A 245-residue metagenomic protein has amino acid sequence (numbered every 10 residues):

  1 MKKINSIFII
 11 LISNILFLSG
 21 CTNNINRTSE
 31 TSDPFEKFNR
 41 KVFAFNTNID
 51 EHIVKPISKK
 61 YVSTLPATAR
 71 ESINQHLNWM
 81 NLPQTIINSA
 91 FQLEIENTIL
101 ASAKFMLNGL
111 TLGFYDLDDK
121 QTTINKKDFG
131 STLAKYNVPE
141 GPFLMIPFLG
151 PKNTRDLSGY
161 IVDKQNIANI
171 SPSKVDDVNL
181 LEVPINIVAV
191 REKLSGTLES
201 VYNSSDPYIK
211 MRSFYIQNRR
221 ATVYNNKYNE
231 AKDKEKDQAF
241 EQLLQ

Functional and structural regions predicted by a protein language model:
M1-F8: Bacterial N-terminal signal peptides that target proteins for export
I9-F17: Bacterial N-terminal signal peptides
R27-S32: Short, low-complexity, disordered segments immediately C-terminal to signal peptides in bacterial exported proteins
P34, F38-E71: Post-signal-peptide N-terminal segment of Sec-exported extracytoplasmic proteins
F38, T68-Q75, I99-M106: Alpha-helical scaffold segments that form or flank carboxylate-/histidine-based iron centers
W79-P151: Mid-length scaffold segments of soluble, non-membrane domains
L133-Q245: A structured, mid-to-C-terminal "fold-capping" secondary-structure block
